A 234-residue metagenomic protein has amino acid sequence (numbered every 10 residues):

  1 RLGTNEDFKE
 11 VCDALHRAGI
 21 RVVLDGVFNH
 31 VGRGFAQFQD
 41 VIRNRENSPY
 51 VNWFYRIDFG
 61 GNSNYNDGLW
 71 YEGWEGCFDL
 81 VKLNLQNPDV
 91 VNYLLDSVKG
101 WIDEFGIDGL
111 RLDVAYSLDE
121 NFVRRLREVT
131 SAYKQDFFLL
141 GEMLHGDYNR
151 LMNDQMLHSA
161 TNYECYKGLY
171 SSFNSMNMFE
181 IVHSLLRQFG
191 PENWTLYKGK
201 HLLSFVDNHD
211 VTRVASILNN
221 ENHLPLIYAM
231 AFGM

Functional and structural regions predicted by a protein language model:
R1-G100, E104, L126-A132, N149-R150: Substrate-binding/active-site clefts of carbohydrate-active enzymes
R1-N5, G76-V91, D108-S117, K167-M176 (+1 more regions): The substrate-binding groove and active-site-proximal loops of carbohydrate-active enzymes, especially glycoside
H16, H30, F35, Q39-I42 (+6 more regions): Active-site-proximal helices and loops of the catalytic beta/alpha 8
R17-R21, W194, V211: Alpha-helix capping at helix-to-loop junctions
L24, L110, G141, V206-D207: Active-site flanking residues adjacent to catalytic metal/cofactor-binding acidic residues
F105-G106, F205: Short loop/turn motifs at secondary-structure junctions
